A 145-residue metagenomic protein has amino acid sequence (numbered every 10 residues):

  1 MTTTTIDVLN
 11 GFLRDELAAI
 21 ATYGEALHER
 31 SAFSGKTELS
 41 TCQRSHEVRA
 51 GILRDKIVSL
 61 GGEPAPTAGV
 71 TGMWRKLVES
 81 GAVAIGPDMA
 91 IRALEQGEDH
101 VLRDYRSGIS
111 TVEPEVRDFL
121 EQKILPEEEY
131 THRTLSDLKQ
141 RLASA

Functional and structural regions predicted by a protein language model:
M1-I6, L77-A84, L138-A145: Membrane-interacting alpha-helical segments
M1-S31, D88-T111, T131: Alpha-helical bundle segments that constitute or directly flank the non-heme di-iron/ferroxidase center
T3-F12, A32-G51, P87-I91, E115-E129: Alpha-helical scaffold segments that form or flank carboxylate-/histidine-based iron centers
E29, F33, K56-S59, E63 (+2 more regions): A short linear boundary/processing microfeature
G35-V70, T134-L142: Conserved alpha-helical segments that form or flank metal/cofactor-binding pockets of metalloenzymes
G51-L102: Carboxylate-rich helix-loop segments that flank metal/cofactor sites and access channels in metalloenzymes
G97-A145: Preference for long, well-ordered alpha-helical segments
